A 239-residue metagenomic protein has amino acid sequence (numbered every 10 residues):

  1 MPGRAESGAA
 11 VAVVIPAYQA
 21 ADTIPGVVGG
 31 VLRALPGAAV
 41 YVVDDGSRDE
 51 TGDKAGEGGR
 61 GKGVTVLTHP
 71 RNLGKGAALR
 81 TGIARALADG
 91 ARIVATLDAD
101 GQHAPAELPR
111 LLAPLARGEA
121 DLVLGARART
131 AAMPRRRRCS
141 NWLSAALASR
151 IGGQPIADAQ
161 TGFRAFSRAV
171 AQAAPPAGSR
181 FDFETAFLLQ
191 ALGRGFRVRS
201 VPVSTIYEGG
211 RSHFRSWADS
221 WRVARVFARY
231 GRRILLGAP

Functional and structural regions predicted by a protein language model:
M1-A10, I151-G153, P176-P239: Hydrophobic helical membrane-anchoring modules
A12-P16, T68: Short hydrophobic beta-strand elements that form part of the catalytic alpha/beta core underpinning NDP-sugar/donor
Q19, D45-S47, L73, G82: Conserved short acidic donor-positioning loop in nucleotide-sugar-dependent glycosyltransferases
Q19-R33: Short, well-formed alpha-helical segments that are part of the catalytic scaffolds of diverse glycosyltransferases
G37-S47, L67: Short beta-strand/loop segment that forms part of the nucleotide-sugar
D44-D53, G101: A conserved acidic beta->alpha catalytic loop
H69-A88, I93, P105-F181, Y207-V226: Acceptor/aglycone-binding surface of glycosyltransferases and processive sugar-polymer synthases
